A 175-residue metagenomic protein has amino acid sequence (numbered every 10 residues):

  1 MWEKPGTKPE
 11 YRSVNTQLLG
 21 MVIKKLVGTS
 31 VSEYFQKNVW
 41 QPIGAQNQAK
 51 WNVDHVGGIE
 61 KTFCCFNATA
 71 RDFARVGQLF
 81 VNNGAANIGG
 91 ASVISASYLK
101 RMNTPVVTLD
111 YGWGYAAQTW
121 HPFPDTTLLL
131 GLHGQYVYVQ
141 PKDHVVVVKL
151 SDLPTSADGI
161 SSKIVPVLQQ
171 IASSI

Functional and structural regions predicted by a protein language model:
M1-C64: Catalytic-site signature segments of enzymes, centered on catalytic residues
K8-R12, C65-T69, L129, I160: Aromatic-acidic/polar surface patches that form glycan- and anion
N15-V22, T62-A86, Q135-S151: Active-site-proximal alpha-helical segments within enzyme catalytic domains
Q17-M21, E33, K37, R71-A74 (+4 more regions): Solvent-exposed, polar/charged alpha-helical surfaces in well-ordered, non-transmembrane soluble domains, broadly
K24-E33, W40-A49, A68-I94: Bacterial peptidoglycan biogenesis and beta-lactam-recognition machinery
Q46-Q48, L99-L150: Active-site Gly/Thr loop motif
K50-E60, F80-T108: A beta-strand-loop signature enriched in Asp, Gly, Thr, and Trp that corresponds to the sialidase/neuraminidase Asp-box
G131-I175: Structured C-terminal helix/loop/strand segments within mature extracytoplasmic catalytic/sensor domains
